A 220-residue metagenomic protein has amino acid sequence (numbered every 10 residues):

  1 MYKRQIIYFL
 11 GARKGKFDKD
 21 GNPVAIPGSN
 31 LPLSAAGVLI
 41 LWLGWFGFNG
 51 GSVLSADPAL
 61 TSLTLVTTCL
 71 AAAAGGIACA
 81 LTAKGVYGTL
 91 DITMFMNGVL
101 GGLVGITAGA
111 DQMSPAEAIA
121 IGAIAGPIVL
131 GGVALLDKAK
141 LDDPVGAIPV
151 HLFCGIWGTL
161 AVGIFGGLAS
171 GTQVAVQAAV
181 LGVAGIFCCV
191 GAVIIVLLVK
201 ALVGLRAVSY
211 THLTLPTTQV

Functional and structural regions predicted by a protein language model:
M1-Q5, T211-T217: Conserved small/polar residues in nucleotide/adenosyl-binding loops
R4, Y8-R13, V38, W42-F46 (+8 more regions): Transmembrane alpha-helical segments of multi-pass membrane transport proteins and ion-pumping complexes
D20-V24, A201-L215: Extramembrane terminal tails and long inter-domain/linker segments of multi-pass membrane proteins
V24-N30, D57-T67: Interfacial loop-to-helix junctions that mark the boundaries of transmembrane helices in multi-pass membrane
L54-A59, T107-A116: Helix-coil boundary and interhelical linker segments in multi-pass alpha-helical membrane proteins
L60, T64, A169-I186: Structural signal for the N-terminal portions of transmembrane helices and their immediately preceding loop/interface
T61-A72, A116-A123: Structural signature of hydrophobic alpha-helical transmembrane segments
L90-V99, G146-I148: Cytoplasmic-side transmembrane-helix entry/capping segments in multi-pass membrane proteins
